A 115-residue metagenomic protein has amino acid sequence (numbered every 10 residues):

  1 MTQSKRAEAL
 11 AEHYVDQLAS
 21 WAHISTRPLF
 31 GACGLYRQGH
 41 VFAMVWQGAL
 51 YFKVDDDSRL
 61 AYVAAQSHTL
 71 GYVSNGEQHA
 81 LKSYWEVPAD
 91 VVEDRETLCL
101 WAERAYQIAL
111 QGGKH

Functional and structural regions predicted by a protein language model:
M1-H115: Charge-dense, helix-prone N-terminal extensions
